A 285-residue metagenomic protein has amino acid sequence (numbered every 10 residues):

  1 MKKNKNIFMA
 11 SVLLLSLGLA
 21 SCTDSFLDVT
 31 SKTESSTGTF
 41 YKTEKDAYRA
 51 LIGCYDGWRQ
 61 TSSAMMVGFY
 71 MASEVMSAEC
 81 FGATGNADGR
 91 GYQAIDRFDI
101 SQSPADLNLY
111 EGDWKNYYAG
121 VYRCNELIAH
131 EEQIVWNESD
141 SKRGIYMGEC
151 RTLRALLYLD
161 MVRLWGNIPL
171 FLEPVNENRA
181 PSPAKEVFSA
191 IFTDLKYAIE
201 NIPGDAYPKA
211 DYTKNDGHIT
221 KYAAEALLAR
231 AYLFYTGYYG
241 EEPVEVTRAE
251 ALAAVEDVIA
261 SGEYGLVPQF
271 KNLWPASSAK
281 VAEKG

Functional and structural regions predicted by a protein language model:
K2-M9: Bacterial N-terminal signal peptides that target proteins for export
A10-G18: Bacterial N-terminal signal peptides
C22-A72, Q269-F270, W274: Membrane-proximal, proline-rich intrinsically disordered regions
G38, M65-G85, I202-Y222, G237-G285: Short, surface-exposed recognition loops and adjoining beta-strand edges that mediate ligand/DNA contacts, enriched
T43-I52, D56-S62, A87-W165, V175-S189 (+1 more regions): Conserved, well-structured interaction surfaces
V121-I128, A224-Y232: Well-ordered alpha-helical segments within folded domains of soluble proteins
V162-L164, P169, F234-P243: Short coil/turn linking the two alpha-helices of tandem helical-hairpin repeats
